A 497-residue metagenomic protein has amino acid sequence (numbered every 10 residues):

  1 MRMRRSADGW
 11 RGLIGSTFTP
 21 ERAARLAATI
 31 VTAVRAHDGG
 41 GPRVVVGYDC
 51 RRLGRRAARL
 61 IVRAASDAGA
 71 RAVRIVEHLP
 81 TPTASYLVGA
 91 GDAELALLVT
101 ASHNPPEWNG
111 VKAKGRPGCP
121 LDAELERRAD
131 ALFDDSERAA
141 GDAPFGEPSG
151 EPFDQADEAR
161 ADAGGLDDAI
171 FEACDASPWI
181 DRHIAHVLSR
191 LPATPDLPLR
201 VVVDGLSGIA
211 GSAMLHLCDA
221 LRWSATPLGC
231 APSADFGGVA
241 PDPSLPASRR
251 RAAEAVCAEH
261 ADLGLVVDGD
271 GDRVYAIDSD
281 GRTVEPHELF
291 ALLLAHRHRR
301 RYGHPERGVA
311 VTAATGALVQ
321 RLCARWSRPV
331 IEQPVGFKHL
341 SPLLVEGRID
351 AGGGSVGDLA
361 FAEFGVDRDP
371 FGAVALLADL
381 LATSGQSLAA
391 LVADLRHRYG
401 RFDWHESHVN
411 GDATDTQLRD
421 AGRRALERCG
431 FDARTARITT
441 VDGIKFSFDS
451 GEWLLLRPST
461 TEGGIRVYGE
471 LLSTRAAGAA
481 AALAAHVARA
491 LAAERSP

Functional and structural regions predicted by a protein language model:
M1-A68, I75, E94-L95, I170-V201 (+1 more regions): An N-terminal, well-structured beta->alpha segment
R2, N109-C257: Gly/Ser/Thr-enriched, mixed-charge loops and adjacent short helices that form phosphate/oxyanion-binding elements
R5-S6, V46-Y48, V73-E77, L98-V99 (+7 more regions): General beta-strand structural signal in soluble alpha/beta enzymes
D8, V46, A84, L97 (+11 more regions): Buried hydrophobic positions in well-ordered alpha/beta secondary-structure cores of metabolic enzymes
A28, T32, R43-W108, H216-I277: N-terminal small/polar loop signature for handling phosphorylated ligands or for N-terminal nucleophile
V46-C50, V203-G205, D278, E363 (+1 more regions): Short glycine-centered, acidic/aromatic-flanked micro-motifs in structured strand/loop junctions that mark active-site
V76-H78, R127, A131-G146, G150 (+4 more regions): Proline/glycine-rich low-complexity loops and linkers
W108, L263, H304-P497: Phosphate-binding and adjacent anionic-ligand microenvironments
